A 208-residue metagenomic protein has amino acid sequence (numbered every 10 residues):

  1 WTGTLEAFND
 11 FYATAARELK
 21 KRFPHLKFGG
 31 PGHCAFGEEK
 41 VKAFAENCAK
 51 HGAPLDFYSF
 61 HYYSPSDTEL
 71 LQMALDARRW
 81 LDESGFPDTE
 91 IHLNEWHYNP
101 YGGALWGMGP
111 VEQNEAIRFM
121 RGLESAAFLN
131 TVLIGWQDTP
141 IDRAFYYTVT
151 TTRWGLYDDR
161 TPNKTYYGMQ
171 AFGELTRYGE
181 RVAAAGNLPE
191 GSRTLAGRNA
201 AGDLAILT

Functional and structural regions predicted by a protein language model:
W1-F57, H61-W80, G103-T131, G155-D159: Active-site cleft segment of glycoside hydrolase catalytic domains centered on the general acid/base Glu
K21-F23, K50-P54, G85-F86, Q137-T139 (+1 more regions): Extracellular/periplasmic catalytic domains that process cell-envelope and extracellular macromolecules
K27-G30, D56-F60, T89-E95, Q137 (+2 more regions): Structural recognition of the beta-strand scaffold that forms the well-ordered cores of secreted hydrolase catalytic
Y63, W96, V149-T150, F172 (+2 more regions): Histidine- and/or cysteine-centered catalytic micro-motif in compact active-site loops
E95, T131-V132: Acidic, glycine-rich loop-and-beta core segments that form the ion-binding/anion-interacting portion of active sites
L133-Q137, T148, R153-V182: Catalytic cores of secreted or luminal carbohydrate-active enzymes
L188-T208: Carbohydrate-binding surface patches
